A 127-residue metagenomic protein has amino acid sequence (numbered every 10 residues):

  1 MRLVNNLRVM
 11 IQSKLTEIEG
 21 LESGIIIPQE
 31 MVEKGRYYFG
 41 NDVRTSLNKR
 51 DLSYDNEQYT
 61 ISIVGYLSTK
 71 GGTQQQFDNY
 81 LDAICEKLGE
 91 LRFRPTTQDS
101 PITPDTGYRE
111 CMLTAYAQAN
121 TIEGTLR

Functional and structural regions predicted by a protein language model:
M1-M31, R44-R127: Charged, amphipathic alpha-helical segments and their flanking helix caps
K34-V43: A short, hydrophobic beta-strand-centered structural micro-motif
